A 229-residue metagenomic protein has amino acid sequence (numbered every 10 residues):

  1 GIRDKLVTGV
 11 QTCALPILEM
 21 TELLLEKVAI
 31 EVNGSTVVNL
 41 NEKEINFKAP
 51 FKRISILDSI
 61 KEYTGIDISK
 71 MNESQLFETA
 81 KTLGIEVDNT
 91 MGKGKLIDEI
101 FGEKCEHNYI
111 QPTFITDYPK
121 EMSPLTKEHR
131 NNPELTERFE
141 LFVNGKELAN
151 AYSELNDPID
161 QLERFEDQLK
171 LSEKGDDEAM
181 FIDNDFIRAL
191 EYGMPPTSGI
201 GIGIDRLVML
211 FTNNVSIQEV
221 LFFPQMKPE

Functional and structural regions predicted by a protein language model:
G1-C13: Single conserved hydrophobic/aromatic residue that forms the stacking wall/gate of nucleotide- or nucleobase-binding
V10, A14-E229: Class II aminoacyl-tRNA synthetase catalytic cores and aaRS-like
